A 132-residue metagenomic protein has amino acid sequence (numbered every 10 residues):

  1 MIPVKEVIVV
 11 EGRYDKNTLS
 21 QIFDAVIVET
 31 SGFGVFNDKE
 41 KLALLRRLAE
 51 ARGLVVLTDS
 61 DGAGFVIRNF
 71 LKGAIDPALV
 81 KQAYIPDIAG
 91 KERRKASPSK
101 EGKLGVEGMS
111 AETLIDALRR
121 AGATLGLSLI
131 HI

Functional and structural regions predicted by a protein language model:
P3-V7, R13-N17, Q21-A51: Acidic, glycine-rich catalytic loops of TOPRIM or P-loop NTPase phosphate-binding modules used across DNA replication
V10-E11, T58: Short beta-strand scaffold positions
G34-V35, L57-I67: Acidic, metal-coordinating catalytic cores used for nucleic-acid/nucleotide bond scission and strand-transfer chemistry
V66-A74: Short Gly/Thr/Asp-enriched flexible loops that form oxyanion-binding sites at enzyme active sites
G73-T124: Long, charge-dense
I130-I132: Conserved small/polar residues in nucleotide/adenosyl-binding loops
